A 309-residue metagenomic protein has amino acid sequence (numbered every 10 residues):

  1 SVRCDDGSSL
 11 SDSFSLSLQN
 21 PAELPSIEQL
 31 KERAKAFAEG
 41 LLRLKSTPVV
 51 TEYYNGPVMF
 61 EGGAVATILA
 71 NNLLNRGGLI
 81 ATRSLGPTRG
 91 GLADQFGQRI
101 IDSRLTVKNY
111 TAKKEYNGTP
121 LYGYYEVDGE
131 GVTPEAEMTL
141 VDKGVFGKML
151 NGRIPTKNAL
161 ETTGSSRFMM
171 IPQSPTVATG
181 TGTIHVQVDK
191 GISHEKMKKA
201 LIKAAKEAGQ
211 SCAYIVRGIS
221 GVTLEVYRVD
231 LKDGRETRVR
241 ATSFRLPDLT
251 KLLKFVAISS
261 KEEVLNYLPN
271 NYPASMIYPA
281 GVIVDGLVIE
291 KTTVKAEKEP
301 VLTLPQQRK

Functional and structural regions predicted by a protein language model:
S1, A70-P87, P172-T179, P305-K309: Short N-terminal helix-initiation segments at or just after the protein's N-terminus
S1-I80, K251, S259-E262: Internal alpha/beta scaffold segment
P21, L42, R89-G91, Y124 (+1 more regions): Generic preference for well-ordered secondary structure
E61-G63, G86-P87, D94, G152: Short, structured coil/loop segments at alpha-helix boundaries
G78-R104: Amphipathic alpha-helical
D94-K309: Dual-mode signal for accessory low-complexity, basic/Gly-rich regions
